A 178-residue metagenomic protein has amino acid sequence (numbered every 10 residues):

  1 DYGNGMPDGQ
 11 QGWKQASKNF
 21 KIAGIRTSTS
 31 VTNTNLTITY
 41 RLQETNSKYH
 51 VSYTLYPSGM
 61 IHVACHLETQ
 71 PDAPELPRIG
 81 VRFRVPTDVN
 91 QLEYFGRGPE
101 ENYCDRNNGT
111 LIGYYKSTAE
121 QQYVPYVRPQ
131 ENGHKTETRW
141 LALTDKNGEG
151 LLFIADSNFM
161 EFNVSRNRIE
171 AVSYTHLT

Functional and structural regions predicted by a protein language model:
D1-L177: Beta-strand/loop-rich accessory regions of lumenal/periplasmic or secreted enzymes, predominantly carbohydrate-active
